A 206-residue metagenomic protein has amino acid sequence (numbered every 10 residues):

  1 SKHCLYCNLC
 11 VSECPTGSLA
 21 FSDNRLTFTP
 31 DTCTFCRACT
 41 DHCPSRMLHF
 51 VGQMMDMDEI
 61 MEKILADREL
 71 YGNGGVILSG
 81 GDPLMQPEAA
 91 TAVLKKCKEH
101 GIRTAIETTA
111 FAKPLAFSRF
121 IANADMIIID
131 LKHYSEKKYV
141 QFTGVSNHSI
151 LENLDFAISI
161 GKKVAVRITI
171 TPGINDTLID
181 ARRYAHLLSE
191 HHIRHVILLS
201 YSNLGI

Functional and structural regions predicted by a protein language model:
S1, S12, L19, F28-T29 (+3 more regions): Poly-acidic low-complexity segments
S1-L9, L26-F35: N-terminal pre-triad scaffold of radical SAM enzymes
K2, Y6, G17-A20, R46 (+4 more regions): Glycine-centered secondary-structure boundary/capping sites
N8, R37, P87, T91: Conserved active-site region of classical short-chain dehydrogenase/reductase
L9-T27, A38-M54: Iron-sulfur cluster-binding cysteine motifs and their immediate structural context in ferredoxin-like electron-transfer
T32, Q53-E59: FAD-binding FR-type
D58-L204: Conserved AdoMet/S-adenosylmethionine-binding subsite of the radical SAM
